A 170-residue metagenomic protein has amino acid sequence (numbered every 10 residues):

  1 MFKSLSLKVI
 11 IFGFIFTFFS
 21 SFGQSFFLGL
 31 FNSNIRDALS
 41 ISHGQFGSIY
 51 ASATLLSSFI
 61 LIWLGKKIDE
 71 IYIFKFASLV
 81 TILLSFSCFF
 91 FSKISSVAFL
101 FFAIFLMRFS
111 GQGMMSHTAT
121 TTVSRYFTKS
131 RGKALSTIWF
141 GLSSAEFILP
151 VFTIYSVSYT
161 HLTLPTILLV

Functional and structural regions predicted by a protein language model:
V9-S33, I41: Extracytoplasmic
S40, K93-S95, T128: Helix-breaking motifs and short loop linkers at transmembrane-helix boundaries and internal kinks in secondary membrane
T54-I62, F147: Residue-level signature of mid-helix packing/kink "hotspots" within the transmembrane helices of 12-pass Major
F59-L84, C88-F91: Conserved MFS/SLC helix-loop-helix module at the cytosolic interface between two early adjacent transmembrane helices
F99-G113: Hydrophobic core of transmembrane alpha-helices in multi-pass small-molecule transporters, especially MFS/SLC-type
M114-F127: Intracellular juxtamembrane helix-capping segments at the cytosolic ends of symmetry-related transmembrane helices
G132-L149: Glycine-rich segments within core transmembrane alpha-helices of 12-TM secondary carriers
T160-T166: Conserved small/polar residues in nucleotide/adenosyl-binding loops
